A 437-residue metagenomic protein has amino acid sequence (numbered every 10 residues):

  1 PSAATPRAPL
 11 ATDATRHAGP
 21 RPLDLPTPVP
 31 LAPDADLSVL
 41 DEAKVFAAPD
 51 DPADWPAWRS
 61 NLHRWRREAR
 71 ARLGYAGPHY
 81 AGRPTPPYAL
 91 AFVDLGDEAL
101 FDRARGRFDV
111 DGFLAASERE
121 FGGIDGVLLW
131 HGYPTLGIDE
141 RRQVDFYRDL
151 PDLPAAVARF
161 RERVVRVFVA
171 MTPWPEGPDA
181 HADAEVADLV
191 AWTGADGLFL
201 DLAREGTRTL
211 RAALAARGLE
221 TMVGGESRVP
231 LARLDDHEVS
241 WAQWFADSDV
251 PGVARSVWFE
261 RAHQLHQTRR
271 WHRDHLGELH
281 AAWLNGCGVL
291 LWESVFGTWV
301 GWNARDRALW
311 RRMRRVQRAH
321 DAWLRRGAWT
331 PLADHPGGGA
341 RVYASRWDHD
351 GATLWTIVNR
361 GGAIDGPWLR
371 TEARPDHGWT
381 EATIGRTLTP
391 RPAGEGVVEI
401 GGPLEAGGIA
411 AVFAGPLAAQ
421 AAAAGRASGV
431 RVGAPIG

Functional and structural regions predicted by a protein language model:
P1-S2, P6-D109, L114-D125, G297-T298 (+1 more regions): Carbohydrate-recognition beta-sandwich/jelly-roll modules in extracellular/periplasmic carbohydrate-active proteins
D34, S38-D51, W55, G218-E220 (+1 more regions): Active-site-proximal substrate-binding groove within the catalytic cores of carbohydrate-active enzymes
A76-H79, D111-A116, L150-A156, A180-V186 (+1 more regions): Alpha-helical scaffolding within the catalytic cores of extracellular/periplasmic polymer-degrading hydrolases
A91-D94, D125-L129, V167-V169, G197-L200 (+3 more regions): Structural recognition of the beta-strand scaffold that forms the well-ordered cores of secreted hydrolase catalytic
V110-A115, R208-L210, P367: Short alpha-helical segments and helix-capping/turn motifs at coil-helix boundaries
G137-G277, W302: Aromatic- and carboxylate-enriched substrate-binding clefts and catalytic-loop regions of carbohydrate-active enzymes
T371-G385: Solvent-exposed beta-hairpin/edge-strand motifs
A393-G429: C-terminal beta-strand-rich structural cap/linker in extracellular carbohydrate-active enzymes
